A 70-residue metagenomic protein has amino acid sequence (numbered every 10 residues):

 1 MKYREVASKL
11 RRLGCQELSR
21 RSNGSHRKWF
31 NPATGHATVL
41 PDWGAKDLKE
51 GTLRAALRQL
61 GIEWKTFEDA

Functional and structural regions predicted by a protein language model:
M1-G14: Polyanion-binding surface elements
E5, E17-R20, R54-L57: Alpha-helical interaction segments
V6-K9, R20, P32, E63: Short amphipathic alpha-helical "recognition" segments used for binding
E17-G51: A short, structured beta-strand/loop element
H36, G44-A70: C-terminal structural segments of small proteins and small subunits
